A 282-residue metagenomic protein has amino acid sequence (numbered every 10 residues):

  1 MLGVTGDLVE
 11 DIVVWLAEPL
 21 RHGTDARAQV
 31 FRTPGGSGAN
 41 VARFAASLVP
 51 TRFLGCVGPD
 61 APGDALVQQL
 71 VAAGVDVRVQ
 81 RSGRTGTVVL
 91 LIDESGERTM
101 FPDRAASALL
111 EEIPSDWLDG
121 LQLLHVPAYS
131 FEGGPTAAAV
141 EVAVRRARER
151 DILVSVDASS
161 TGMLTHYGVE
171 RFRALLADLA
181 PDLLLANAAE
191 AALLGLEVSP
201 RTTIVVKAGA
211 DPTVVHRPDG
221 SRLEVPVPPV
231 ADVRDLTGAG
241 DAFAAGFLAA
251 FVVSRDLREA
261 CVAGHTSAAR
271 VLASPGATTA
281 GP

Functional and structural regions predicted by a protein language model:
M1-G3, A26, R146, G195-P282: Conserved phosphate-binding/catalytic region of the ribokinase-like
M1-L54, D64-A65, V233: Glycine-rich phosphate/adenosyl-contacting loop at the front of the ribokinase-like
M1-L8, Q68-Q80, I92-L223: Ribokinase/PfkB-type carbohydrate-kinase core domain
W15, T51-R78, G83: A glycine-rich beta-to-alpha transition motif near the start of alpha/beta enzyme domains, typified by
A42-P50, I92-D93, A250-V253: Alpha-helix C-terminal capping segments
A45, N187, G240: Short, conserved phosphate/pyrophosphate- and ester-handling motifs at nucleotide-, phospho-/glycolipid
L48-V49, G74, D151, S254: Glycine-centered short loops/turns at secondary-structure junctions
